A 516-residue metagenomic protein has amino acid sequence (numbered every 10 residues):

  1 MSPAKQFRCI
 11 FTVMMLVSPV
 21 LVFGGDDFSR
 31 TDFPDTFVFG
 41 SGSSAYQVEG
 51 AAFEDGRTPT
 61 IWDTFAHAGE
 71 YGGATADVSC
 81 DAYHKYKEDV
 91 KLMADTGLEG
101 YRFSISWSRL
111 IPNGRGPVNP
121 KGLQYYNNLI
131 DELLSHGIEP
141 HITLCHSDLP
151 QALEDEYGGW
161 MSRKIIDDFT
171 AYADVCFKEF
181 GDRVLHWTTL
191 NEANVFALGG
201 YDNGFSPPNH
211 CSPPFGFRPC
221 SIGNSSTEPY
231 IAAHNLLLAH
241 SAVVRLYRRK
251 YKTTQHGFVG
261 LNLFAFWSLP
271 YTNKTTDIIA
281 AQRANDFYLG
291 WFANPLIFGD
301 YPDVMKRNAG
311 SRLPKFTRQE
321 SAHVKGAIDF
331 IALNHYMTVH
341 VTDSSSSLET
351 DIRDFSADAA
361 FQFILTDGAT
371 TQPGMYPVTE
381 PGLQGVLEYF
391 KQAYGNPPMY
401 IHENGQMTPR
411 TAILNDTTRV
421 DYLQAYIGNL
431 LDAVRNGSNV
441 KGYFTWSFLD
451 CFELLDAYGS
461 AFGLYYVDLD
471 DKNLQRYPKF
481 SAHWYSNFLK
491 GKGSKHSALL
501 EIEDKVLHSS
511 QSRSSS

Functional and structural regions predicted by a protein language model:
M1, V17, V78, G310 (+1 more regions): Intrinsically disordered, low-complexity segments enriched in Ser/Pro/Gly/Ala and basic residues
M1-M15, L21: Classical eukaryotic N-terminal signal peptides for Sec-dependent ER targeting/secretion, especially the positively
C9, V22-E70, A94, N113-R115 (+1 more regions): Active-site region of glycoside hydrolase catalytic domains
G42-S44, E88, S104-S108: Acidic/polar N-terminal loop/beta-strand segments that form early-domain functional surfaces
Y71-K85, M161-R163: Active-site mouth loops of central-metabolism enzymes
V78-Y101: Active-site-flanking structural segment that lines cofactor/substrate pockets
E99-S106, E139-T143: Short, well-structured secondary-structure segments
I105-V118: Glycine-rich, proline-tolerant flexible connector loops at the mouths of alpha/beta enzymes
